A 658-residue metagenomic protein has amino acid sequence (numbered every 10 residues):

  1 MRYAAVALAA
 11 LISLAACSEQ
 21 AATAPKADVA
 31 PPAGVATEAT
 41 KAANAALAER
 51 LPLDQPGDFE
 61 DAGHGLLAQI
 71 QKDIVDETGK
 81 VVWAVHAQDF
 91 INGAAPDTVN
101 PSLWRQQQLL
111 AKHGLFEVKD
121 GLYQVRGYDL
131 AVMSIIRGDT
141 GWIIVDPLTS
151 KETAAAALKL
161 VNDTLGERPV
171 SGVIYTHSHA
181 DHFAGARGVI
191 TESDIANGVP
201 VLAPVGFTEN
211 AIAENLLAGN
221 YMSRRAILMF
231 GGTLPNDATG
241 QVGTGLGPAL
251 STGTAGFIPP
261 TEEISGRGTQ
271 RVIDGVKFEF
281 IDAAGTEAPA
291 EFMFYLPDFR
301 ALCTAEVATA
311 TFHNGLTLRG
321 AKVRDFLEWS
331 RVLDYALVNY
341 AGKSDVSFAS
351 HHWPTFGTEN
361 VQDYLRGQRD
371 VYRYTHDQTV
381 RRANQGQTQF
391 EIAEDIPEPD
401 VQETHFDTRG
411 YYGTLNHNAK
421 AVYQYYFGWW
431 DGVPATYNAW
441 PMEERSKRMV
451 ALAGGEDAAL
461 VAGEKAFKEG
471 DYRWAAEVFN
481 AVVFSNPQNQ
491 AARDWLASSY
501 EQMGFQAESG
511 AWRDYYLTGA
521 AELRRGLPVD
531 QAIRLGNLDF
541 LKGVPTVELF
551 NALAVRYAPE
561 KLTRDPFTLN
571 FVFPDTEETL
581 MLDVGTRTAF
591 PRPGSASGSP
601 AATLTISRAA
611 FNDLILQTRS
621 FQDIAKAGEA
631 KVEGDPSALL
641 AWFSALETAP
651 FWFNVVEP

Functional and structural regions predicted by a protein language model:
S13-A16: C-terminal motif of bacterial Sec signal peptides marking the signal peptidase cleavage site
A21-A27, A462-K465, D471-E477, F484 (+2 more regions): Feature captures hydrophobic
P31-A43, A48, A301, T311 (+4 more regions): Divalent-metal (often Zn2+) His-rich catalytic cores of metallo-beta-lactamase-fold enzymes
Q108-R168, F292-L296, R300-E306: Conserved beta-strand hairpin/beta-sheet module of binuclear metal-dependent hydrolase folds, prominently
E117, E209-A283, E328-Y340: Metallo-beta-lactamase
T140-G141, E152-V201, S265: Active-site metal-binding motif and surrounding structural segment of the metallo-beta-lactamase
G141-W142, T149-K151, T252, G256-P259 (+1 more regions): Metallo-beta-lactamase
